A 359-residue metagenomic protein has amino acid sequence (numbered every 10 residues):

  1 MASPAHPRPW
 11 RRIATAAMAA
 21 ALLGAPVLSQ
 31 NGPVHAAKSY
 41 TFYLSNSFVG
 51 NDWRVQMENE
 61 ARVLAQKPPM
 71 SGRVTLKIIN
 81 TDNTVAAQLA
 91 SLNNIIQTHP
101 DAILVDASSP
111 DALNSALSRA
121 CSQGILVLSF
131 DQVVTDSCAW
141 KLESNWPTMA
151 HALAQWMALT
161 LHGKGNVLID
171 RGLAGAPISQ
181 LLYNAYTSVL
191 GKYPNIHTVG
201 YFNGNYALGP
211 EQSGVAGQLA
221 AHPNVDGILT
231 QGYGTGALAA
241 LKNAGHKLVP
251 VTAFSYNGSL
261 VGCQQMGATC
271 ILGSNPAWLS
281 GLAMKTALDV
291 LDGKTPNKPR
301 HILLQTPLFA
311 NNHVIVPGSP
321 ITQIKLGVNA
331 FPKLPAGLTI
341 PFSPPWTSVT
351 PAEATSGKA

Functional and structural regions predicted by a protein language model:
S3-A17: Bacterial N-terminal signal peptides that target proteins for export
G32-V34, K38-Y40, V189-Y193, M284-A359: Hinge/cleft segment of the Venus flytrap/periplasmic-binding protein
T41-L64, P68, L76-A90, D106-P110 (+3 more regions): Extracytoplasmic "Venus flytrap"
F42-N51, E58-V63, H151-P194, G200-Y201 (+2 more regions): An alpha-beta-alpha
K67-T81, N166-I169, L190-G209: Short beta-strand elements in bilobed, periplasmic/extracellular small-molecule ligand-binding domains
Q88, L142-V167, L181, P210-Q212 (+2 more regions): Hydrophobic alpha-helical segments within soluble ligand-binding/sensing domains
N93, D101-C121, Y186, G204-C263 (+1 more regions): Hydrophobic alpha-helical
P110-T148, N166, G172, N257-Q265: Flexible loop/hinge segments that line or gate small-molecule binding clefts
